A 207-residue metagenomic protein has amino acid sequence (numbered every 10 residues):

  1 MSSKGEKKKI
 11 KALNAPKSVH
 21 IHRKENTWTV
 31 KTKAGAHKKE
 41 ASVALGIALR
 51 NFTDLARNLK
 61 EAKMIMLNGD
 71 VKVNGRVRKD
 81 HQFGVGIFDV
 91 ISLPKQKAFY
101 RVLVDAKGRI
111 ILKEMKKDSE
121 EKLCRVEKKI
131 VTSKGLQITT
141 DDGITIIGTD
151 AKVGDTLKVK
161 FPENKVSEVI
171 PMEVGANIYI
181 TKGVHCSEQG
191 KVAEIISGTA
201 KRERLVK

Functional and structural regions predicted by a protein language model:
M1-K207: Ferredoxin-like alpha/beta domains used as RNA- or RNAP-binding modules
